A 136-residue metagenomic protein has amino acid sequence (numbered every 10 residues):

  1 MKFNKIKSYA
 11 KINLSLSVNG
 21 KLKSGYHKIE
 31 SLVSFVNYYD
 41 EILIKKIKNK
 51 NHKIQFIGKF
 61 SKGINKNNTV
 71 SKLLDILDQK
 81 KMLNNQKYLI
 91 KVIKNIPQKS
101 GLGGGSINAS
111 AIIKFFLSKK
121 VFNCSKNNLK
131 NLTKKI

Functional and structural regions predicted by a protein language model:
M1-I57: N-terminal, positively charged, Ser/Thr/Ala/Gly-biased leader segments that form transit/presequence-like amphipathic
L22, H27, G101-I107: Gly/Ser/Thr-rich beta-alpha loop segments that engage phosphate groups in nucleotides
D40, N128-I136: FabD-like malonyl-/acyl-CoA
K62-G63: Start-of-domain marker
V70: Globin-like tetrapyrrole-binding proteins
L73-L77: Thiotemplate assembly-line natural product biosynthesis machinery
Y88-G101: Short pre-catalytic strand/loop immediately N-terminal to key active-site residues, enriched for Gly-Thr
L102-L129: DPxDG-like acidic metal-binding loop motif
